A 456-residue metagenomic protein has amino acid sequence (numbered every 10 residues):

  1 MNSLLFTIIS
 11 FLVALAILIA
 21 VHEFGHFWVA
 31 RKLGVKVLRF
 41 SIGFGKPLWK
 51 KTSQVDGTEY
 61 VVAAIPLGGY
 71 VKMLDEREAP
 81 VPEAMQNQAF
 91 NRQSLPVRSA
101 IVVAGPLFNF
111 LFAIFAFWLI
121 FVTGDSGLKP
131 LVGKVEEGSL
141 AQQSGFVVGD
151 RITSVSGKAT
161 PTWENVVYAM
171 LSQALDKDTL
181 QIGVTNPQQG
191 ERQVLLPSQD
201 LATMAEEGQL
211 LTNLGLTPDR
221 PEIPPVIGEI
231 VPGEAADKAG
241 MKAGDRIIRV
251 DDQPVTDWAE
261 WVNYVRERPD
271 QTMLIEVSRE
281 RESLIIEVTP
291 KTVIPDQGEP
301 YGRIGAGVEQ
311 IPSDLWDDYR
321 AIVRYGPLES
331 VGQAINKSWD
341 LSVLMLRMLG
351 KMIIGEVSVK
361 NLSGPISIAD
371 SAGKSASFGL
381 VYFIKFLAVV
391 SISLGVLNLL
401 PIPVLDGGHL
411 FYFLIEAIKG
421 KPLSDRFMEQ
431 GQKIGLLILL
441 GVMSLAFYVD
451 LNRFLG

Functional and structural regions predicted by a protein language model:
N2, M85-A89, Q93-P96, Q209-K238 (+5 more regions): Functional transmembrane alpha-helices
S3-A84, L397-K419: Small-residue-rich helix-interface/hinge motifs
L15-I19, K72, N109, V390-N398 (+1 more regions): Alpha-helical transmembrane segments of multi-pass membrane proteins
L33-L38, G124-Q142, V147, I227: Alpha-helical transmembrane signal-anchor/signal-peptide segments
L67-S139, G157-T160, N186-Q188, Q193 (+2 more regions): Internal alpha-helical transmembrane segments
S99-P130, Y168-L171, D176, Q181-G183 (+2 more regions): PDZ/PDZ-like peptide-tail recognition elements
F115, L119-T123, G395, L399 (+1 more regions): Hydrophobic membrane-targeting alpha-helices
E136-D150, A169, P232-D245, Y264: PDZ/PDZ-like domain micro-motif
